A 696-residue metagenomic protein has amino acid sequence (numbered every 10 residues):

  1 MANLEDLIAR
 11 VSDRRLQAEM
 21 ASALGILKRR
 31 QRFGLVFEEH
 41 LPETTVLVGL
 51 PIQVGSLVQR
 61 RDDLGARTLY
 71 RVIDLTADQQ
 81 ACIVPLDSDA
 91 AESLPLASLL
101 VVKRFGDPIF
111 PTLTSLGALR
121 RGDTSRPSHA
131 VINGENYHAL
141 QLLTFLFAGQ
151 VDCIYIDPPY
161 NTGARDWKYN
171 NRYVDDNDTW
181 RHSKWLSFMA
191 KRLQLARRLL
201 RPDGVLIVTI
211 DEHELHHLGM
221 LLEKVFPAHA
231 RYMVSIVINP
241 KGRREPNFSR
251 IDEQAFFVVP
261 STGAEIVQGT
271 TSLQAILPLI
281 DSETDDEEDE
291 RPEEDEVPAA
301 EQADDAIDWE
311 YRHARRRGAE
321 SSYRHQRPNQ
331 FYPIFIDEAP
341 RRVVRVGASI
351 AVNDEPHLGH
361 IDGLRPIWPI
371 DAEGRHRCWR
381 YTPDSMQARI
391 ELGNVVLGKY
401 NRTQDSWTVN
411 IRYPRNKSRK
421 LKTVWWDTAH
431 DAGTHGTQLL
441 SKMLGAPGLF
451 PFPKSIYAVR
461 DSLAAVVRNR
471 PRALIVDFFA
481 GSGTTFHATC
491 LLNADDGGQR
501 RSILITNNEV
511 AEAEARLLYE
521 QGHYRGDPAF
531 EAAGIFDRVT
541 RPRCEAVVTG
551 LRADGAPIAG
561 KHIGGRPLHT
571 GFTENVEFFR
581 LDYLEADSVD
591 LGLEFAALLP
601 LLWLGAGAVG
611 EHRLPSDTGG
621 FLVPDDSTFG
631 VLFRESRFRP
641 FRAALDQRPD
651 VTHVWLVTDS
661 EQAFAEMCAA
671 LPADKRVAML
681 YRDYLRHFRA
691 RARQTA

Functional and structural regions predicted by a protein language model:
M1-D123, P127-S128, T144-A148, D152 (+6 more regions): Accessory, often C-terminal, charged low-complexity segments
G117-R126, Y169-N177, G433-P447: Short glycine/proline-rich turn/loop motifs
T124-I156, Y160-T162, D166: Conserved helicase NTPase motor core
G149-K168, L222, I475-T489, L598: Conserved proline-anchored active-site loop of SAM-dependent methyltransferases that bridges a beta-strand
D152, P158-W167, R415-S455: Active-site-adjacent "gating/activation" loops or surface patches in catalytic cores
D166-R172, R516-Q521: Short, flexible, mixed-charge acidic loops at enzyme active sites
D176-L195: Glycine-rich S-adenosyl-L-methionine
G204: Glycine-centered, small-residue-biased loops immediately flanking beta-strands in adenine/cofactor-binding cores
